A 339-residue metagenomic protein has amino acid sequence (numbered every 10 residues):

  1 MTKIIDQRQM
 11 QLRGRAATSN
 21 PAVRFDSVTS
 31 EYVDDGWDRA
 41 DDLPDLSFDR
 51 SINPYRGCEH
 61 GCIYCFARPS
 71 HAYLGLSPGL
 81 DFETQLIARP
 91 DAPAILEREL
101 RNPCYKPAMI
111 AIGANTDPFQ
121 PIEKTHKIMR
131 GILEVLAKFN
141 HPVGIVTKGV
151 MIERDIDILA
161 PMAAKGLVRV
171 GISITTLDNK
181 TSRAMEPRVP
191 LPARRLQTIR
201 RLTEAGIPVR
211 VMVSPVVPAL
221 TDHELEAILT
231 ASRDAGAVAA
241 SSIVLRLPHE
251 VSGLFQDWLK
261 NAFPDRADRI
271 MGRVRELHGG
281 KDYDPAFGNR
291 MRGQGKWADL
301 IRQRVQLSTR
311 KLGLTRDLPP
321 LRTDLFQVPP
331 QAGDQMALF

Functional and structural regions predicted by a protein language model:
M1-Y32, D38, H223-F339: Auxiliary Fe-S-binding modules of radical SAM enzymes
N20-G171, T175-R183, V189-E204: Conserved Radical SAM active-site core
E31, L46, I52, G113 (+7 more regions): A generic, residue-level signal for flexible/boundary positions that often mark functional hotspots
V135-H141, T198-V209, L277-G280, R304-T315: A structural motif corresponding to the C-terminal end of an alpha-helix and its immediate exit/capping segment
G144, R210, A240-S242: Short hydrophobic alpha-helical runs that function as membrane-insertion/retention elements
V150-E153, V217-E226: Active-site glycine- and acidic-residue-rich loops that bind and position anionic ligands or nucleotide-like cofactors
A164-L167, P208, D234-V238: Glycine-enriched alpha-helix->loop->beta-strand junction motifs that scaffold or abut catalytic
L177-N179, E186-R188, R201-T221, V244-L247 (+1 more regions): Conserved strand-turn element in the central/C-terminal portion of the radical SAM core barrel that lines
